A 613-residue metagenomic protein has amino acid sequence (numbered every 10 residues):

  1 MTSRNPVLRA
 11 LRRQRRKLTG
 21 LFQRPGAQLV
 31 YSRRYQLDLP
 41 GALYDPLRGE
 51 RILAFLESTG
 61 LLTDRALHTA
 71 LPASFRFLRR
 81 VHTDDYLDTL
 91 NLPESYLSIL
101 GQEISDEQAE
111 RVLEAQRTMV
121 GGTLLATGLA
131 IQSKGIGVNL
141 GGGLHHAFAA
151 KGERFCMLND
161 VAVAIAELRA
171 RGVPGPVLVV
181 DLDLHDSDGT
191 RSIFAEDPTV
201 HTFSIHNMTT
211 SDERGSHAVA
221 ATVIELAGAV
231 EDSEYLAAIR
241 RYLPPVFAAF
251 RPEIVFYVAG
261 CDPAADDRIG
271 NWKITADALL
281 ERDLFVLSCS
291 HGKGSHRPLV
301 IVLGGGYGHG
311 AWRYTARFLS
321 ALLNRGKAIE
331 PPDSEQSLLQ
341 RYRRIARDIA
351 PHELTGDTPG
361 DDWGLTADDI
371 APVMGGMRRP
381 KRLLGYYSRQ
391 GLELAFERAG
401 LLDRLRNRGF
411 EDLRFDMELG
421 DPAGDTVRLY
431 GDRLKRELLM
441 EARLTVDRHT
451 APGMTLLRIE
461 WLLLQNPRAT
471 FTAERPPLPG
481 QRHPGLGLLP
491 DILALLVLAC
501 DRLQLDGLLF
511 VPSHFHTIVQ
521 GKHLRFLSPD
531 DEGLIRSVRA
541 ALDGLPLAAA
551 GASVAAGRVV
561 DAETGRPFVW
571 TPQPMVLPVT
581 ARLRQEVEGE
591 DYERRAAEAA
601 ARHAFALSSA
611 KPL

Functional and structural regions predicted by a protein language model:
T2-P25, L97-S337: A general "terminal functional-core" signal
T2-R79: N-terminal low-complexity, Ser/Thr- and acidic-residue-enriched intrinsically disordered segments
L29-V30, L67-H68, V138-N139, T202-S204 (+5 more regions): A structural signal for short, well-ordered beta-strand segments and their strand-loop junctions that often border
T63-F75, P298-G310, V511-F515: Acidic carboxylate-rich catalytic motifs and surrounding loops in phosphoryl-/glycosyl-chemistry enzymes
L71-S95: Charged, often glycine-rich, active-site loop that binds/positions anionic groups
R344-I345, A350-Y387, G391, F396 (+1 more regions): Intrinsically disordered, low-complexity, charge-dense segments enriched in Lys/Arg and Glu/Asp interspersed
L392-R475: A conserved beta-strand-loop-helix scaffold within acyl/acetyltransferase catalytic domains
T450-L542: Acyl-donor binding region in acyl/amide transferases
